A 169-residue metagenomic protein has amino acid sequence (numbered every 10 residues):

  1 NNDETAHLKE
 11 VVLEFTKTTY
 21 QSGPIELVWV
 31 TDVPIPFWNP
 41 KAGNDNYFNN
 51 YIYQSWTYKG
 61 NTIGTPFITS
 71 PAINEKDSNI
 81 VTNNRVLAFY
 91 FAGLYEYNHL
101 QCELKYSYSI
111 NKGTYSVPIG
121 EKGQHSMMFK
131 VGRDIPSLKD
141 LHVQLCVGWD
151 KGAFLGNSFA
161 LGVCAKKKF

Functional and structural regions predicted by a protein language model:
N1-F169: Outer-membrane beta-barrel pore domains
